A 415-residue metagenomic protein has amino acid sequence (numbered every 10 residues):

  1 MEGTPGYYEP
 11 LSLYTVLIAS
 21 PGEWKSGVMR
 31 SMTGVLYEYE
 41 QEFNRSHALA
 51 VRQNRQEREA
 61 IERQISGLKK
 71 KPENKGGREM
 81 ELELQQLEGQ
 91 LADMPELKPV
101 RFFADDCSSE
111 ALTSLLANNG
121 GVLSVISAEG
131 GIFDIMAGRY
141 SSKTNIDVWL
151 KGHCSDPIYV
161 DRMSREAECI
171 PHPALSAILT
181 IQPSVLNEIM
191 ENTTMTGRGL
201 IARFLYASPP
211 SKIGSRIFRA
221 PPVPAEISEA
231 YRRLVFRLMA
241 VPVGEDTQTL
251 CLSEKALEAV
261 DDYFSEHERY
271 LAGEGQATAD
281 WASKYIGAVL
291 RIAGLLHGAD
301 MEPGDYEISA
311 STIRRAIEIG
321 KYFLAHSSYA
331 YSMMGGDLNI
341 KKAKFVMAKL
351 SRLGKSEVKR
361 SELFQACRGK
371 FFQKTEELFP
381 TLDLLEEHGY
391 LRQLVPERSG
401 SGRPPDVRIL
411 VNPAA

Functional and structural regions predicted by a protein language model:
M1-A415: Phosphate-handling catalytic cores of nucleic-acid transaction enzymes
